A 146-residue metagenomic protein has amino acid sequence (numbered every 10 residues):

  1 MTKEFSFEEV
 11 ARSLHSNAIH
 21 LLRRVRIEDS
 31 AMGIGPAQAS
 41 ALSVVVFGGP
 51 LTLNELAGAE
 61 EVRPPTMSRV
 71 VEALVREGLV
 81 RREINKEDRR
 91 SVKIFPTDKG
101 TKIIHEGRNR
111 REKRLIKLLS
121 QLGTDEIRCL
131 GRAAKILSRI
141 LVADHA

Functional and structural regions predicted by a protein language model:
M1-P36, I136: N-terminal leader segment of winged-helix/HTH proteins
K3-V10, R63, E126-C129: Residue-level recognition of alpha-helical structural elements
S6, V10, T66, K99 (+2 more regions): Conserved acidic
R23-T66, E77, K93: N-terminal helix-turn-helix DNA-binding core of bacterial DNA-binding proteins
A73-K135: Charged, amphipathic alpha-helical coiled-coil/dimerization segments
V142-A146: Short, charged, intrinsically disordered terminal tails
